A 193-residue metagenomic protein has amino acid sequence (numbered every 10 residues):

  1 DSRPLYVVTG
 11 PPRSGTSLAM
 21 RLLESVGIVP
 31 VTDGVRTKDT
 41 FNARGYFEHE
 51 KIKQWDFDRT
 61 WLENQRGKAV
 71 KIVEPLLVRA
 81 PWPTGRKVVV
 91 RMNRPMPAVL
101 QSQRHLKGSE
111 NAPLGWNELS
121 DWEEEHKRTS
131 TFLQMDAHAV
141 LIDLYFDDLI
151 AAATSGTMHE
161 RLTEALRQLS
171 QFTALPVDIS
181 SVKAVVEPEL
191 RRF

Functional and structural regions predicted by a protein language model:
D1-R66, P188-F193: PAPS-dependent sulfotransferase catalytic core
V31-V35, G115, Q171-V185: Short, surface-exposed acidic
K38-D39, L149, A184-V185: Positions that flank functional sites
T40-F41, W116, V140, E187: Generic detection of intrinsically disordered/low-complexity segments and helix-coil linkers/edges
E63-K68, V78, A174-E189: Short, surface-exposed, charge-dense and proline/glycine-enriched linear segments
A69-V177: PAPS-dependent sulfotransferase catalytic domain
M96-L100, A184-F193: Conserved radical SAM core fold
